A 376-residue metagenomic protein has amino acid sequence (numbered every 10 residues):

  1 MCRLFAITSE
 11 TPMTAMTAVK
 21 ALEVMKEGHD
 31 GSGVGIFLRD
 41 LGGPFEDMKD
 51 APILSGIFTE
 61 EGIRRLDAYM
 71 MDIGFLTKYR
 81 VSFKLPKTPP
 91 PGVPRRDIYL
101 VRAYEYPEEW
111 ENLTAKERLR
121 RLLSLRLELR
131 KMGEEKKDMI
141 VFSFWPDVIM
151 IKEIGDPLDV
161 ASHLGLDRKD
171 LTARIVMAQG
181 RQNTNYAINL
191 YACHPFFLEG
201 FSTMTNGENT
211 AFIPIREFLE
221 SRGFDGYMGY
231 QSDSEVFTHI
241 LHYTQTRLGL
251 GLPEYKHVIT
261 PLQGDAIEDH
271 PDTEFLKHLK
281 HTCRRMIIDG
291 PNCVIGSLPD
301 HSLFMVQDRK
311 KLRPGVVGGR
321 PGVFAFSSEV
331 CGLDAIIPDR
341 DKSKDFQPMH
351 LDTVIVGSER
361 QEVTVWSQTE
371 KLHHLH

Functional and structural regions predicted by a protein language model:
M1-H376: Conserved short alpha-helical segments that host acidic/polar catalytic motifs at enzyme active sites
